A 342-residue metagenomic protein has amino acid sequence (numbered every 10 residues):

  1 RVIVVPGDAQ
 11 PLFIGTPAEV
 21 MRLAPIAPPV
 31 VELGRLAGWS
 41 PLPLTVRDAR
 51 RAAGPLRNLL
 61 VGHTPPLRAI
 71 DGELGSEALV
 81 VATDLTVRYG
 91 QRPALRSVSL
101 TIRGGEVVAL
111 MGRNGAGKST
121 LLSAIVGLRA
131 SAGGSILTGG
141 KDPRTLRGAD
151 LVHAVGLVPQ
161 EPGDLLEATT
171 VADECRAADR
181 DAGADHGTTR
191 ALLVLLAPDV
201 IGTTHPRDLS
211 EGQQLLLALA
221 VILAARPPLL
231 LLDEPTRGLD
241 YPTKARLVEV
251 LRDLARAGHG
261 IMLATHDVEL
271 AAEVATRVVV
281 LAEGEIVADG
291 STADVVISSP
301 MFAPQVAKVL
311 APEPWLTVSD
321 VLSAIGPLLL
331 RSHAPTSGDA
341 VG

Functional and structural regions predicted by a protein language model:
D8-A9, G284: Conserved ABC ATPase "signature" C-loop
I14-G75, F302-G342: ABC ATPase nucleotide-binding domains
V126: Helix-to-loop junction immediately C-terminal to a conserved catalytic motif
G134-D142, L151: Conserved ABC transporter NBD signature motif
A184-G202: Conserved ABC ATPase "signature" region
T265-H266: H-loop/switch region of ABC-family ATPase nucleotide-binding domains
A271-E273: A short, surface-exposed alpha-helical micro-motif characterized by mixed small hydrophobic and charged/polar residues
